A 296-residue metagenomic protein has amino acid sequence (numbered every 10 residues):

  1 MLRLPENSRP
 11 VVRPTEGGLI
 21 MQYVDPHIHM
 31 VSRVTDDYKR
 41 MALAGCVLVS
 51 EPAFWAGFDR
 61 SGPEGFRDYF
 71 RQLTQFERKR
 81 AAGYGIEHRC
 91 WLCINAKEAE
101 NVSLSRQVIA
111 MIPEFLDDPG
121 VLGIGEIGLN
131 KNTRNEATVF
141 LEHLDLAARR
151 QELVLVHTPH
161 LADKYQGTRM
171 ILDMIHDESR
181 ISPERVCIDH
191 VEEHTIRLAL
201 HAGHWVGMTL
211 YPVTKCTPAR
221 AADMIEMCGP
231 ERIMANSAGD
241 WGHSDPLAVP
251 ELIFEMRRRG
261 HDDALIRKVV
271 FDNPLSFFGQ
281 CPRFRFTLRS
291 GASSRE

Functional and structural regions predicted by a protein language model:
L2-A162, Q166-M174, V186, H190 (+2 more regions): Mid-domain alpha/beta scaffold segments of enzyme catalytic cores
L2-G17, P250-E296: Mid-to-C-terminal alpha-helical segments outside catalytic/metal-binding sites
V34-D36, K164-D173, I196-H201, C216-I225 (+2 more regions): Histidine/acidic-residue-rich catalytic or RNA/ligand-binding cores of hydrolases and nuclease-related proteins
L48-E51, W205-P212, F286-T287: Short hydrophobic/aromatic-enriched beta-strand-loop microsegments
A53-G57, L210-K215, G239-D240: Short, acidic/turn-prone active-site loops that include or flank metal/cofactor- and phosphate-binding residues
A82-Y84, D177-S182, C228-G229, R258-A264: Short helix-capping segments at alpha-helix termini
E98-S103, T209-P218: Active-site glycine- and acidic-residue-rich loops that bind and position anionic ligands or nucleotide-like cofactors
P230-P246, I266: Short acidic/histidine-rich active-site segments
